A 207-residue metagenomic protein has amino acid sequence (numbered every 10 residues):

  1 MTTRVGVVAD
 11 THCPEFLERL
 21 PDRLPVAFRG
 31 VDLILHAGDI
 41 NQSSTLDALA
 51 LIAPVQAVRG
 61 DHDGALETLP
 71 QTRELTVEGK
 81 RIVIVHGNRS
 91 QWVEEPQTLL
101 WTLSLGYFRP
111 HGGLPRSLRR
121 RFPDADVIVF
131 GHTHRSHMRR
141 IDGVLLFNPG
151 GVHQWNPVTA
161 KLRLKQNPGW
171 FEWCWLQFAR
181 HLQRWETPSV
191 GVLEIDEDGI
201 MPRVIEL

Functional and structural regions predicted by a protein language model:
M1-V55, L66-Q71, E186-S189: N-terminal active-site segment of His-dependent metallophosphoesterases
R4, P54-Q56, R81, L145 (+1 more regions): Conserved beta-strand segments of alpha/beta enzyme cores
V7-A9, L33-D39, Q56-D61, I84-H86 (+2 more regions): Active-site neighborhood of phospho(di)ester-bond hydrolases with catalytic His/Asp-centered motifs
H12-E18, T98-T102, L164: Acidic/histidine-rich helix-loop elements that form or flank divalent-metal/phosphate-binding sites at the catalytic
C13, Q42, R89, R135 (+1 more regions): Short active-site segment of divalent metal-dependent hydrolases/proteases that encodes the spacing between
E18, V93-Q97, V158: A short, polar/proline- and glycine-enriched secondary-structure boundary/capping micro-motif
V26-L35, L46-L49, A65, L69-D142 (+1 more regions): His/acidic metal-ligating clusters that form di-metal
Q56, S104-E197: Conserved beta-sheet core of the metallophosphoesterase superfamily
